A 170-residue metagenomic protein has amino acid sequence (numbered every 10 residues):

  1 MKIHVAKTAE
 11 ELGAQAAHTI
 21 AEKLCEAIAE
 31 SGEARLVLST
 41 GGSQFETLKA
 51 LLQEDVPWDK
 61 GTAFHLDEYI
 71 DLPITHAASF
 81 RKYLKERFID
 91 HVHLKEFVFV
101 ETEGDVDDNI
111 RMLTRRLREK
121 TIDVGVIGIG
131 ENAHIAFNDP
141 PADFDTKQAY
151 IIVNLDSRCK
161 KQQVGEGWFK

Functional and structural regions predicted by a protein language model:
M1-L36, D107: N-terminal glycine-/serine-/threonine-rich phosphate-binding loop
C25-E54: Glycine-rich N-terminal segment of FAD-binding domains in flavoprotein oxidoreductases, spanning the beta-loop-helix
Q44, V106, N132-I135: Glycine-rich nucleotide phosphate-binding loop and flanking beta-alpha elements of Rossmann-like dinucleotide-binding
L51-E54, A77-F80, M112-L113, I135 (+1 more regions): Short, glycine/charged-enriched secondary-structure capping and boundary segments
D59-V126: Ligand-binding beta-strand-loop-alpha-helix segment within the catalytic cores of soluble metabolic enzymes
K120-D145: Glycine-rich phosphate-binding loop
A136-K170: Class I SAM-dependent methyltransferase SAM-binding "motif I" and its flanking Rossmann-like core
